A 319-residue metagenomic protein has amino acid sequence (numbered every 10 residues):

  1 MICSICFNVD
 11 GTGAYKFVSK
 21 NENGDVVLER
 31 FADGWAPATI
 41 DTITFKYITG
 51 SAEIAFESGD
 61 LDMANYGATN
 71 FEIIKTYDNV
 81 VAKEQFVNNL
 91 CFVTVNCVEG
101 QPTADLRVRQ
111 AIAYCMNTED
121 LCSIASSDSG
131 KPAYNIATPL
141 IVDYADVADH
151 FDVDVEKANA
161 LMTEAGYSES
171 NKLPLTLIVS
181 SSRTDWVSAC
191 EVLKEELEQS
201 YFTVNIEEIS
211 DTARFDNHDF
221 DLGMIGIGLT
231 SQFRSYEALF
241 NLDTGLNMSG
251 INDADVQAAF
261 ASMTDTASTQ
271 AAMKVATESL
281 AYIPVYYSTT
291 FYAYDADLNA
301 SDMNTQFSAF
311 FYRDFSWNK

Functional and structural regions predicted by a protein language model:
M1-A38, T42: Gly/Pro-rich hinge or "lid" segments in bacterial periplasmic/extracellular proteins
G13-F17, V26-V27, D41-Y47, K172-S182 (+2 more regions): Short, well-ordered beta-strand elements
E29-G34, N79, Q85-A111, C115 (+4 more regions): A bilobed periplasmic-binding-protein/Venus flytrap-type ligand-binding module shared by bacterial periplasmic
F31-I74: Ligand-site clamp/hinge motif
G50-D62, T76-Y77, R107, S188-S200 (+1 more regions): Short helices/loops that flank or line small-molecule/ion binding pockets
A104-E195, E207, W317-K319: Append "and occasionally in soluble cytosolic enzymes with long acidic Gly/Pro-rich linkers
N205-A213, Y236-N299, K319: Extracytoplasmic/peripheral linker and loop segments enriched in polar/acidic and small residues with frequent Thr/Pro
A296-K319: Tryptophan-rich aromatic "cage" segments
